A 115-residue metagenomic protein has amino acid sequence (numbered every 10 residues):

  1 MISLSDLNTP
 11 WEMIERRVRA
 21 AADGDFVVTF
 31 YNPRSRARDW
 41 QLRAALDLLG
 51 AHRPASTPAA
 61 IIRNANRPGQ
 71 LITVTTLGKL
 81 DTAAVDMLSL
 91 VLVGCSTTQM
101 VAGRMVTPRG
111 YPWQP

Functional and structural regions predicted by a protein language model:
M1-V27: Class I SAM-dependent methyltransferase SAM-binding "motif I" and its flanking Rossmann-like core
D23-P115: A contiguous loop/helix-start segment that scaffolds small-molecule binding in enzyme catalytic cores
